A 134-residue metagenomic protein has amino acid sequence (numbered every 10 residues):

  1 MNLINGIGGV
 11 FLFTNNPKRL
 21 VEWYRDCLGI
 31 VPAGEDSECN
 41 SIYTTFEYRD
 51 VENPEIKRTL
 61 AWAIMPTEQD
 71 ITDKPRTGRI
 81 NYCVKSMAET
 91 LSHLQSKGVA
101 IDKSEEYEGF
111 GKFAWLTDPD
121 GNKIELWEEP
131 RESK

Functional and structural regions predicted by a protein language model:
M1, T67-T72: Short, flexible, solvent-exposed loop/turn segments with mixed acidic/basic and small polar residues
M1-G6, F11-L12, A33-D36, Y82 (+1 more regions): Vicinal oxygen chelate
N2-N5, F11-L60, S96: Core segments of cupin and vicinal oxygen chelate
I42-T44, G78, K112-A114: Short beta-strand micro-motifs in enzyme catalytic cores
V51-N53, T67, M87-A88: Short, charged/polar surface micro-motifs in flexible loops or helix N-caps
R58-A63, C83: Active-site-adjacent beta-strand/loop module that shapes the phosphate/pyrophosphate-binding cleft
M65-Q69, E128-P130: Acetyl-CoA-dependent GNAT
D73-L91: Mid-chain, well-packed structural core segment of small domains
